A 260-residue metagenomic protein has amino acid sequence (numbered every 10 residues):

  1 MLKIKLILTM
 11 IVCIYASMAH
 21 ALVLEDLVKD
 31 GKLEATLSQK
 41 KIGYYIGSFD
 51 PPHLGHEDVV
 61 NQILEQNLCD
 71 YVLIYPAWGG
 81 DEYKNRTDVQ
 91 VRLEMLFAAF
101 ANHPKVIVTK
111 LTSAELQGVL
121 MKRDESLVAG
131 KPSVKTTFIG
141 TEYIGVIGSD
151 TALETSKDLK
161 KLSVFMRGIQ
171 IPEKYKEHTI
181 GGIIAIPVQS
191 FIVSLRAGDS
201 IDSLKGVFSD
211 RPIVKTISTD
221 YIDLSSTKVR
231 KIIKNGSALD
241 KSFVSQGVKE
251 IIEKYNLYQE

Functional and structural regions predicted by a protein language model:
M1-A21: Classical Sec-dependent N-terminal signal peptides that target proteins to the secretory pathway
A21-E260: Nucleotidyltransferase catalytic core that binds NTPs
